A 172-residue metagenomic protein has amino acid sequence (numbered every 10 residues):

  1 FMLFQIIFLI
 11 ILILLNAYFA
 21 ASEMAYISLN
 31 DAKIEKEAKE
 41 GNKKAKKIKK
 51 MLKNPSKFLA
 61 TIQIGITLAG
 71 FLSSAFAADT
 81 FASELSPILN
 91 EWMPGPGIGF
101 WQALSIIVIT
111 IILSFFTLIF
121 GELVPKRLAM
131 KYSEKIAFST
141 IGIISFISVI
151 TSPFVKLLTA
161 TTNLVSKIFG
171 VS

Functional and structural regions predicted by a protein language model:
F1-S172: Membrane-embedded alpha-helical segments of inner-membrane proteins
